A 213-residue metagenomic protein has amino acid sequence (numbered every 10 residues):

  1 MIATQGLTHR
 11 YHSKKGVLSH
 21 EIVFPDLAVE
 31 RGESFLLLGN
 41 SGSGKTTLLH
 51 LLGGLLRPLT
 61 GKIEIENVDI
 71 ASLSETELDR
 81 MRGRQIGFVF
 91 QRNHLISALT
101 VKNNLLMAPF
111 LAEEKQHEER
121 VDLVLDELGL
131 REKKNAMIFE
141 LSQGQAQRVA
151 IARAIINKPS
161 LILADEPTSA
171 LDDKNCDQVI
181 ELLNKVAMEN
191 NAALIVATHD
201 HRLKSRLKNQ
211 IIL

Functional and structural regions predicted by a protein language model:
G53: Helix-to-loop junction immediately C-terminal to a conserved catalytic motif
G61-D69: Conserved ABC transporter NBD signature motif
I70-G87: ABC ATPase NBD coupling module
L99-M107: Short coil-to-helix segment of the ABC ATPase nucleotide-binding domain corresponding to the Q-loop/switch region
A136-F139, N157, N190: Conserved signature/switch motifs of ABC ATPase nucleotide-binding domains
M137-Q147: Conserved ABC ATPase signature
I162-D165: Catalytic Walker B motif of ABC-type/P-loop ATPase nucleotide-binding domains
